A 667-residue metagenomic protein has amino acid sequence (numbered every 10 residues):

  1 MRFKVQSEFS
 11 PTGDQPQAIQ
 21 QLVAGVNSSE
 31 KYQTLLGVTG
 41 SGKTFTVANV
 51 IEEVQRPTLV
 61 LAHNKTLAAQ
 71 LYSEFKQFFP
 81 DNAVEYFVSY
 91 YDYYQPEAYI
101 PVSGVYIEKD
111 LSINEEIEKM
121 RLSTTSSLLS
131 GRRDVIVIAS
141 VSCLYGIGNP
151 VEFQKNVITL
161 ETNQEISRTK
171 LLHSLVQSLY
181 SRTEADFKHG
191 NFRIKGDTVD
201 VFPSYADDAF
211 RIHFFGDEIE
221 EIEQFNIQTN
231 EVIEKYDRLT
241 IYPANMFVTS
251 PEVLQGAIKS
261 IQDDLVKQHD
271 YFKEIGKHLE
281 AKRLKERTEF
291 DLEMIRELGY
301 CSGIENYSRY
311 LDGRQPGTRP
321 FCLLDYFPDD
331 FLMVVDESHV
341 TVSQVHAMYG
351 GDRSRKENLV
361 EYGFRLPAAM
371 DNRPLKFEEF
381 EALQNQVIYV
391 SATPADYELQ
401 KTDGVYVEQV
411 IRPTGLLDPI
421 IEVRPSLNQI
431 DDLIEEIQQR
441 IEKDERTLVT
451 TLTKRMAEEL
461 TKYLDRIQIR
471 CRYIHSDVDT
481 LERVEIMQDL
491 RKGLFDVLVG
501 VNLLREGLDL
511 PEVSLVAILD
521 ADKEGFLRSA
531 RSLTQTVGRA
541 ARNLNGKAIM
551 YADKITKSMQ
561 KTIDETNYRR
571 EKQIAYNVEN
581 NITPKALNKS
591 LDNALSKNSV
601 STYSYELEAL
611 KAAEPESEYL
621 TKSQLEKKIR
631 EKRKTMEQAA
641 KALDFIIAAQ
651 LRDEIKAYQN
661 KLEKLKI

Functional and structural regions predicted by a protein language model:
M1-K4, Q439, K572-Q650, I655-I667: Acidic, low-complexity intrinsically disordered tails
M1-S599, M636-Q638: ASCE RecA-like P-loop NTPase motor cores that couple ATP hydrolysis to mechanical translocation on nucleic acids
